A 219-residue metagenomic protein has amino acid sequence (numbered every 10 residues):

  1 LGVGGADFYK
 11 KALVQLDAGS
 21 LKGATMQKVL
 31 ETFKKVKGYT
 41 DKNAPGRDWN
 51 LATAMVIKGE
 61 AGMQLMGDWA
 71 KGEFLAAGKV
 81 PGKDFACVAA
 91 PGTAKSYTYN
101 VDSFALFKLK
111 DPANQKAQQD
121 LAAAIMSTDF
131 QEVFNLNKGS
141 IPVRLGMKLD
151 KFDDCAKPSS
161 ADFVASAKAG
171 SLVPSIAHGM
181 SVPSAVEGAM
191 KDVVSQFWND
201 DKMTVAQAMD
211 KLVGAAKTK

Functional and structural regions predicted by a protein language model:
L1-A18, E31, A61: Extracytoplasmic/periplasmic solute-binding protein
V14-P45: Glycine-centered hinge/linker elements that transmit conformational signals in sensory and ligand-binding systems
T25-F33, A52, V56, A70 (+7 more regions): Stable alpha-helical elements in mature extracytoplasmic
G38, A77-I141: Extracytoplasmic/periplasmic substrate-recognition and gating elements
N43-K58: Short helix-initiation/N-cap motifs at beta->coil->alpha
W49, M66-F74: Beta->alpha turn/N-cap motifs
K58-G67: Alpha-to-beta junction loops
M147, A161-A215: C-terminal capping/gating helix-and-loop segments adjacent to ligand/active sites or protein-protein/ligand interfaces
